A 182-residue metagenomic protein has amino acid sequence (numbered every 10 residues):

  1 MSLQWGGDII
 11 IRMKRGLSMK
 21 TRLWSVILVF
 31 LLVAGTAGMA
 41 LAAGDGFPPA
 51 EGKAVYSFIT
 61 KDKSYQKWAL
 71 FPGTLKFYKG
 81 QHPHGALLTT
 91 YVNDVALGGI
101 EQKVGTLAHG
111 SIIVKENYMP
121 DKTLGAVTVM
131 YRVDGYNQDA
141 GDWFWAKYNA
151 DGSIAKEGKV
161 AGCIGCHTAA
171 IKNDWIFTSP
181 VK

Functional and structural regions predicted by a protein language model:
M1-S18, A40: Short, Lys/Arg-enriched N-terminal segments with co-localized hydrophobic residues within the first ~10-30 amino acids
L17-I27: Bacterial N-terminal signal peptides that target proteins for export
I27-G35: Bacterial N-terminal signal peptides
T36, E157-V160: Processing junctions and N-termini across compartments
T36-A42: Sec/Tat signal peptide C-region and signal peptidase I cleavage site
A42-G158, S179-K182: Extracytoplasmic c-type cytochrome modules immediately beyond a signal peptide or single-pass transmembrane anchor
Y136-N137, A169-I176: Inter-heme linker and motif-flanking segments adjacent to c-type heme-binding CXXCH motifs in c-type cytochromes
K159-I171: The canonical Cys-X-X-Cys-His
